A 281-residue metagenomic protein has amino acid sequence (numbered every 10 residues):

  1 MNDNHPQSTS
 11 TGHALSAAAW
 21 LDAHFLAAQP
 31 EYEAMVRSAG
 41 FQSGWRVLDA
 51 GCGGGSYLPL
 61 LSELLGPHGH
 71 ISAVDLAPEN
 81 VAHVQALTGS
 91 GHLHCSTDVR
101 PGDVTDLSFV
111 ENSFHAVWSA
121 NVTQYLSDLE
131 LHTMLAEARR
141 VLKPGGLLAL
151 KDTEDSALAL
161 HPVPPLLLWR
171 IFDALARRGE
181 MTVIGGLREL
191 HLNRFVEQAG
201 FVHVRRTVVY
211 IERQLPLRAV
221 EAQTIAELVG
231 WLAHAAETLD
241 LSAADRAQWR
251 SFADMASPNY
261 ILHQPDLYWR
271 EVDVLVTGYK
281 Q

Functional and structural regions predicted by a protein language model:
D3-Q29: Class I SAM-dependent methyltransferase Rossmann-like catalytic core, especially the SAM/SAH-binding loop
L26-W45, L60: Conserved alpha-helix/loop element of class I SAM-dependent methyltransferases that forms part of the SAM/SAH-binding
L48-A50, G54-D106: Class I SAM-dependent methyltransferase SAM/SAH-binding core
T105-V117: A short acidic, Gly/Pro-enriched loop at the edge of an enzyme's catalytic core that lines a small-molecule cofactor
H115-E130: A short SAM/SAH-binding and catalytic strip from SAM-dependent methyltransferases
H132-L147: A short glycine-rich, Lys/Arg-flanked "PGG" loop and its adjoining helix->strand segment in the class I
A149-L217: Conserved catalytic/acceptor-binding region of the Class I
L190, R205-Q281: Conserved Class I S-adenosyl-L-methionine
